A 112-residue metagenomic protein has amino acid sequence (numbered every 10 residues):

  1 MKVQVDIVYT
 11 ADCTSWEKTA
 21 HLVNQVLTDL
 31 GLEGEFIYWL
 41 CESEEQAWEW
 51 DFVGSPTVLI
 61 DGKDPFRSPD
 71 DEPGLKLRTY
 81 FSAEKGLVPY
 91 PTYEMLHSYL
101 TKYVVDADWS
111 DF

Functional and structural regions predicted by a protein language model:
M1-L30: Local sequence-structure signature of Cys/Sec-based thiol-disulfide redox active-site neighborhoods
H21, Q25, E45, P56 (+1 more regions): Surface-exposed charge patches
G34-E44: Thiol-based oxidoreductase modules, predominantly thioredoxin-like and allied folds used for disulfide exchange
E45-D51: Acidic pyrophosphate-coordinating catalytic loop
D51-L59, D71-K76: Structural micro-motif
K63-Y103: Non-catalytic, surface beta->alpha helical segment in thiol-disulfide oxidoreductase systems
D106-F112: Short acidic DE-rich linear segments
